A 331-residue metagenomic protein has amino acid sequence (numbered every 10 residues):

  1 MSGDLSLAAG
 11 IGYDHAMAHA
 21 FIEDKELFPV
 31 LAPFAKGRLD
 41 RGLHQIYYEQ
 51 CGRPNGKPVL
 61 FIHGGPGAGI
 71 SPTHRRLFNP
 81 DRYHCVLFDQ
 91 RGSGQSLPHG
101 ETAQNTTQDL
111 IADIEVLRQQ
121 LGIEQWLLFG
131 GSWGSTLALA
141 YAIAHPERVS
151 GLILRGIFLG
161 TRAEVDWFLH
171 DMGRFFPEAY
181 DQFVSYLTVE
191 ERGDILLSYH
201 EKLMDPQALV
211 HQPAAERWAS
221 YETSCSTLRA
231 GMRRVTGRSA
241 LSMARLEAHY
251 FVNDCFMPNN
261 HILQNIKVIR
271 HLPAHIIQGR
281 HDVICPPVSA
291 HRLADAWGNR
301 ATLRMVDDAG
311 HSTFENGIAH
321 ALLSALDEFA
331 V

Functional and structural regions predicted by a protein language model:
D40-P98: Conserved HGGG/HGGXW glycine-rich cap/lid loop of the alpha/beta-hydrolase fold
Q108-W126: Conserved acidic catalytic loop of the alpha/beta-hydrolase fold
E124-A163: Conserved hydrolase catalytic core segment
V149-L196: A catalytic-pocket lid/entrance helix-loop region that shapes and gates access to the active site across common
I269, I276-Q278: Short beta-strand/loop motif that positions the catalytic acidic residue of the alpha/beta-hydrolase fold
V283-S289: Conserved alpha/beta-hydrolase "acid-adjacent" motif
W297-S312: Catalytic histidine neighborhood in serine/cysteine hydrolases with alpha/beta-hydrolase-type architecture
A309-A321: Catalytic histidine-centered segment of alpha/beta-hydrolase-like enzymes
